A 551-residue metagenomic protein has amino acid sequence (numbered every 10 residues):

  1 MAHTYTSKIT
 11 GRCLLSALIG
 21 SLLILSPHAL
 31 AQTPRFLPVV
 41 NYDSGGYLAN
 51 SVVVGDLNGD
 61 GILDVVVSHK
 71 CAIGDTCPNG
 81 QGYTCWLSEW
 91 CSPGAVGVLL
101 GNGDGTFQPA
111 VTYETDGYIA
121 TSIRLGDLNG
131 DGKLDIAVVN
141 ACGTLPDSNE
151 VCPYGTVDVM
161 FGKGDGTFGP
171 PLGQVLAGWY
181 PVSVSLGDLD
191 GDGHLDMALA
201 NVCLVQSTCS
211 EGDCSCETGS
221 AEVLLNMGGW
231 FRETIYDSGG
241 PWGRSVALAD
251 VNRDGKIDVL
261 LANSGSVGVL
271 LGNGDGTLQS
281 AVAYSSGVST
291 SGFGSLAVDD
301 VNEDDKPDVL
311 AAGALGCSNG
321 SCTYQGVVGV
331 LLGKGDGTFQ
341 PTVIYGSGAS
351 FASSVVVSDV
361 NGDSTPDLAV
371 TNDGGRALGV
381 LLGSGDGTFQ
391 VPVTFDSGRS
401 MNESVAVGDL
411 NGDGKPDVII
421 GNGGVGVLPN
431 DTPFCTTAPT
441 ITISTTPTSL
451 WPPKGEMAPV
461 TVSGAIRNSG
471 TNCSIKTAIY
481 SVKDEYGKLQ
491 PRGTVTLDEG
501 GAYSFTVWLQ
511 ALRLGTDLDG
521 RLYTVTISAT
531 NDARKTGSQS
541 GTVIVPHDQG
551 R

Functional and structural regions predicted by a protein language model:
L30-Y47, L100-Y118, F161-W179, L224-P241 (+4 more regions): Blade-edge motifs of beta-propeller repeat domains
N50-L57, L100, T121-L128, V182-G191 (+5 more regions): Beta-propeller blade termini
G61-L63, G132-L134, G193-L195, G255-I257 (+3 more regions): Glycine-aliphatic tripeptides that mark coil-to-beta-strand junctions in extracellular and membrane proteins
V65-H69, I136-N140, M197-N201, V259-N263 (+3 more regions): Hydrophobic beta-strand segments that make up the repeating blades of beta-propeller and related beta-repeat
K70-D75, A141-D147, V202-S207, S215 (+4 more regions): Short glycine/acidic-enriched loop and turn motifs that connect beta-strands
G94-V98, G155-M160, G219-L224, S266-L270 (+3 more regions): A short loop-to-beta-strand structural motif that recurs across blades of beta-propeller domains
E403-F434: Blade-level signature of beta-propeller repeat domains, shared across WD40, Kelch, NHL, RCC1 and BNR/Asp-box propellers
C435-R551: Proline-threonine-serine-rich low-complexity tracts
